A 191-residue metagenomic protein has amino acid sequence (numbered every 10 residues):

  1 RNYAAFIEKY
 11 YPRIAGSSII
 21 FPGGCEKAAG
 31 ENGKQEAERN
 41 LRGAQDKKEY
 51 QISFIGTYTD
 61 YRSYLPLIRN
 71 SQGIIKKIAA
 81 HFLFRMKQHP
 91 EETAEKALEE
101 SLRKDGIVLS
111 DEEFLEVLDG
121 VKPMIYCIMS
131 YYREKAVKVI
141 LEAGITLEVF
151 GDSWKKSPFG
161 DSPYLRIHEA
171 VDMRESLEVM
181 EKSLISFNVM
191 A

Functional and structural regions predicted by a protein language model:
Y3-G33, D46-A191: Nucleotide-sugar donor-binding catalytic core of glycosyltransferases
E38, R42-Q45: Short Gly/Ser/Thr- and charged-rich N-terminal loops/segments that act as flexible capping/hinge elements
